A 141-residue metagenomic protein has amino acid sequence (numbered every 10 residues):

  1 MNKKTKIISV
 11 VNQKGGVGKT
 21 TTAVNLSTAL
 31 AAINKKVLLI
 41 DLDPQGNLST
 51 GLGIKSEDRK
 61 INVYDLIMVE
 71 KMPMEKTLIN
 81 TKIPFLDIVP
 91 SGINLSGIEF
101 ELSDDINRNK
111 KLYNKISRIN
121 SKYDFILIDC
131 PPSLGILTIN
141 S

Functional and structural regions predicted by a protein language model:
M1-S141: P-loop NTP-binding core
